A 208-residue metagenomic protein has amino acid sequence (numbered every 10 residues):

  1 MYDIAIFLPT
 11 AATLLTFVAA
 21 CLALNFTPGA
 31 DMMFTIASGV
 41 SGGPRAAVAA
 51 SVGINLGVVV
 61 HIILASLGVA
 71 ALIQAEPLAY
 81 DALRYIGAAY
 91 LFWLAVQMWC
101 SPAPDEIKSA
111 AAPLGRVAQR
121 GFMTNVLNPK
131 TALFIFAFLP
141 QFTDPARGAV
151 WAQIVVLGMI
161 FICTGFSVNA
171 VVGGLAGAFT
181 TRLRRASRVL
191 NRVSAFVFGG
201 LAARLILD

Functional and structural regions predicted by a protein language model:
Y2-Y80, A137-G158: Juxtamembrane transmembrane-helix termini in multi-pass membrane transport proteins
L22, F26, V59-V60, V96 (+3 more regions): Hydrophobic/aromatic residues within the transmembrane alpha-helices of Major Facilitator Superfamily
L22-A23, L56, F92, F122 (+2 more regions): Hydrophobic residues within the alpha-helical transmembrane core of Major Facilitator Superfamily
D31-F34, G53, G57, H61-V69 (+4 more regions): Alpha-helical transmembrane segments and their lipid-water interface positions in multi-pass membrane proteins
L64-S66, L127-F136, F198-D208: Hydrophobic alpha-helical transmembrane segments in multi-pass integral membrane proteins
Q74-A103, G165-V172, T180-D208: Selective transmembrane alpha-helices of multi-pass membrane proteins
C100-R116: Flexible cytoplasmic inter-helical loops of multi-pass small-molecule transporters
Q153-A176: Hydrophobic alpha-helical transmembrane segments of multi-pass membrane transport proteins, especially secondary
